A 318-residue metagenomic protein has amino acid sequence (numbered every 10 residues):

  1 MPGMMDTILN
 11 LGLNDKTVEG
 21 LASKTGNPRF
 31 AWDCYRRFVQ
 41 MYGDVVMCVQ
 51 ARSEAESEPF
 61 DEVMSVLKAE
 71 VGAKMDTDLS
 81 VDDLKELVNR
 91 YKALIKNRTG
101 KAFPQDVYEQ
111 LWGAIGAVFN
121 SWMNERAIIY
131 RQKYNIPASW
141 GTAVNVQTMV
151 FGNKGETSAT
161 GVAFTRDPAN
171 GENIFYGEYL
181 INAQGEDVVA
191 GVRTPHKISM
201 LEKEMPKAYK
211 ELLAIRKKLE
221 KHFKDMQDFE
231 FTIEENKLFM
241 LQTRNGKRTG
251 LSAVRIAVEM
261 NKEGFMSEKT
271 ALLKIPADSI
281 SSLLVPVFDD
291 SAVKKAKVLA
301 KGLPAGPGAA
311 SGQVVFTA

Functional and structural regions predicted by a protein language model:
M1-V293: Nucleotide/phosphate-binding sheet-loop regions of phosphoryl- and nucleotidyl-transfer enzymes
F288-P307: Long, compositionally biased
P304-A305, A310-A318: Conserved structured catalytic cores and adjacent interaction surfaces of nucleotide-binding/hydrolyzing enzymes
